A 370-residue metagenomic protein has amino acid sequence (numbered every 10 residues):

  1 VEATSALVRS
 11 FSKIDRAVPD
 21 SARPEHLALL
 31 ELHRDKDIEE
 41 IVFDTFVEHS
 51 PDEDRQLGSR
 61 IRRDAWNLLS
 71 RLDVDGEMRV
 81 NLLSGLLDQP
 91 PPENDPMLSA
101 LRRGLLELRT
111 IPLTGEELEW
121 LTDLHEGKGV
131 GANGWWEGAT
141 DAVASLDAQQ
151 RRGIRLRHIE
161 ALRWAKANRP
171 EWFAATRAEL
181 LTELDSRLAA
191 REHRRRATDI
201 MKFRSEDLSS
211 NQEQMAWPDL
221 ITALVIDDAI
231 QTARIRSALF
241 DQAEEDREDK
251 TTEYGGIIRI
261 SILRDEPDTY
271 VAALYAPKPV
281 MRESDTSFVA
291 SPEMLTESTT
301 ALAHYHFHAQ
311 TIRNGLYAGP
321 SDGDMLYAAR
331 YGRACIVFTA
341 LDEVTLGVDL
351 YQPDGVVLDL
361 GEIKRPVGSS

Functional and structural regions predicted by a protein language model:
V1-E2, S21-K36, Q56-D73, S99-R109: Structural detector for internal amphipathic alpha-helices that build alpha-solenoid repeat scaffolds
V1-S5, R9-P24, F240-E245: Polyanion-binding and phosphate-handling cores
E2-I14, R34-E53, R63, V74-Q89 (+1 more regions): Amphipathic alpha-helical scaffolding segments comprising HEAT/armadillo-like alpha-solenoid repeats
T4, R23, E39, R62 (+6 more regions): Short amphipathic alpha-helical segments that mediate assembly, nucleic-acid/protein binding, or membrane association
L7, H26, V42, A65 (+2 more regions): Hydrophobic beta-strand residues in large extracellular and virion-surface proteins
D15-R23, D54-I61, E93-L98, A132-W135 (+1 more regions): Helix-start/N-cap signature of alpha-helical segments
D73, L86-W172, S287-S370: Active-site-proximal loop/helix of nucleotide/amide-processing enzymes and allied scaffolds
P92, E107-P112, E119-M294: Glycine-rich short-loop/terminal segments
